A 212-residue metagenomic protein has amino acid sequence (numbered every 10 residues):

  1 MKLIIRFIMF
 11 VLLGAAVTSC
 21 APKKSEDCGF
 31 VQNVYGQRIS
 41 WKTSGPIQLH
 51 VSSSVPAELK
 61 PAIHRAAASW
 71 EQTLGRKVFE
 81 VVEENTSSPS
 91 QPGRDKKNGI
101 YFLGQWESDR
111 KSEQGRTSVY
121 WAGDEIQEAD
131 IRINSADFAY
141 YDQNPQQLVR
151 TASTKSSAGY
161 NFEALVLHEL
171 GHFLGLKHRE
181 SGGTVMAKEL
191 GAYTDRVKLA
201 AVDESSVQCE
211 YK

Functional and structural regions predicted by a protein language model:
M1-I8: Bacterial N-terminal signal peptides that target proteins for export
I8-A16: Bacterial N-terminal signal peptides
S19-E58, E107-D124: Disordered inhibitory propeptide/activation segment of secreted metzincin zinc metalloprotease zymogens, centered on
C20-G29, W121-G123, Q127-R150, S156-N161 (+1 more regions): Metalloprotease/metallohydrolase-associated module, dominated by Zn2+-dependent proteases
P56-P61, V197: Generic detection of long, well-ordered alpha-helical segments
K60-L167: Metzincin-family zinc-dependent endopeptidase catalytic domain
H168, H172: Histidine-centered divalent metal-coordination motifs
